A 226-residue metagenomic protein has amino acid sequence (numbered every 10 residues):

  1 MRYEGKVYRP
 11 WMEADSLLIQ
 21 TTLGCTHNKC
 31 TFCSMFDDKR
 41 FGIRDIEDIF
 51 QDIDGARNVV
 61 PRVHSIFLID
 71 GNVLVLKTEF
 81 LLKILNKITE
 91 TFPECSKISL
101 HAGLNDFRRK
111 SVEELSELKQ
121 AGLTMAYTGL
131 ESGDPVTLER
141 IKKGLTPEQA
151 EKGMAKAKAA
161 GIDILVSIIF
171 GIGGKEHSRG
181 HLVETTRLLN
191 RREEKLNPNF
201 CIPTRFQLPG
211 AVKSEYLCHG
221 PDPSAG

Functional and structural regions predicted by a protein language model:
M1-E13, K195-G226: Auxiliary Fe-S-binding modules of radical SAM enzymes
G5-D48: Canonical Radical SAM [4Fe-4S] cluster-binding loop centered on the CxxxCxxC motif and its immediate flanking residues
M35-R40, R140-L145, Y216-P221: Short glycine-enriched, charge-decorated loop/helix-capping segments at active-site entrances that position
R40-I46, H101-R108, G173-G180: Active-site mouth loops of central-metabolism enzymes
I49, L81, S111, A150 (+2 more regions): Aromatic/hydrophobic pocket-lining residues that form the small-molecule binding cavity in soluble enzyme cores
R57-A159: Conserved SAM/AdoMet-binding glycine-rich loop
L68, M125, E148-V212: Conserved C-terminal portion of the radical SAM core fold that forms the substrate/S-adenosylmethionine-binding
L82-E90, E176-K195, Y216-A225: Short, electropositive alpha-helical surface patch
